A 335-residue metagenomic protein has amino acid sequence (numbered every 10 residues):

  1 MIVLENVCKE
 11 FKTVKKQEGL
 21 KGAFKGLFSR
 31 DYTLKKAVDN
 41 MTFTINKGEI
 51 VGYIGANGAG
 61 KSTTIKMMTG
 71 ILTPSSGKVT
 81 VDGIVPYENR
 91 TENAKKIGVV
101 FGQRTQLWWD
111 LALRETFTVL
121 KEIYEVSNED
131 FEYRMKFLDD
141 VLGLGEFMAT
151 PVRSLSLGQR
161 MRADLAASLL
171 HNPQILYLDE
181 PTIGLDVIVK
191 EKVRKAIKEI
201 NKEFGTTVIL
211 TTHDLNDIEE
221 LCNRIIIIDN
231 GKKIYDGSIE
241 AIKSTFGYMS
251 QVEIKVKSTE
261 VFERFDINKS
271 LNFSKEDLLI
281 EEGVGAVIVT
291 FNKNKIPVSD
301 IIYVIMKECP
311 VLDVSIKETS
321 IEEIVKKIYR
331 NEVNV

Functional and structural regions predicted by a protein language model:
G19-L27, T118, E122, E129-F147: Conserved ABC ATPase "signature" region
G77-E88, N93-A94: Conserved ABC transporter NBD signature motif
P151-L155: Conserved ABC ATPase signature
N172: Conserved catalytic motifs of ABC-family nucleotide-binding domains
L176-E180: Catalytic Walker B motif of ABC-type/P-loop ATPase nucleotide-binding domains
K195-I209, H213-N292: ABC transporter nucleotide-binding domain
